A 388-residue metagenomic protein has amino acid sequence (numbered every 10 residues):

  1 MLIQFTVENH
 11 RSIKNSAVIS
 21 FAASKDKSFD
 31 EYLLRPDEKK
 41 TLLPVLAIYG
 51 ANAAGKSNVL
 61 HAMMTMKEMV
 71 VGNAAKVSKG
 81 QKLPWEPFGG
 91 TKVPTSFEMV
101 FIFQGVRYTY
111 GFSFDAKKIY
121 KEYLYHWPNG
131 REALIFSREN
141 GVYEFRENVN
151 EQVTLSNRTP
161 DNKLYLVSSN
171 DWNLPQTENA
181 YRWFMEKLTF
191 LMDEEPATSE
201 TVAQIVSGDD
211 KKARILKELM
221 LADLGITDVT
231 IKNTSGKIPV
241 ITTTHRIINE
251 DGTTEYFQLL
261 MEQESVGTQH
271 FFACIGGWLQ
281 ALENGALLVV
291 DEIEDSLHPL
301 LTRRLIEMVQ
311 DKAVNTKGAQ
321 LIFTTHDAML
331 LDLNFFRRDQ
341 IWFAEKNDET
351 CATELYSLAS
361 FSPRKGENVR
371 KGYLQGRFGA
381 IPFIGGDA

Functional and structural regions predicted by a protein language model:
M1-Q4, S235, T243-H245, R303-A388: C-terminal lobe/lid and adjacent interdomain/linker elements of RecA-like ASCE P-loop ATPase modules
M1-T65: Pre-Walker A-like glycine/lysine-rich segment at the N-terminus of P-loop NTPase domains
V7, F97-I102, T243-H245: Short beta-strand segments that buttress and anchor functional surface loops
S12, F103-R107, N129: Glycine-centered tight beta-turn/hairpin loop motif at sheet-sheet or coil-to-beta transitions
P36-A47, A51, L60-I119: Conserved P-loop NTP-binding catalytic core
V45-Y49, T234-L279, E283, L287-L300: Conserved ABC ATPase signature
T91-K92, F103-G105, L279-L282, D311-K317 (+1 more regions): Conserved catalytic network of the ASCE P-loop NTPase/AAA+ motor domain
T109-S235: Electropositive, glycine-dotted interaction segments that contact anionic polymers or phosphate-rich ligands
